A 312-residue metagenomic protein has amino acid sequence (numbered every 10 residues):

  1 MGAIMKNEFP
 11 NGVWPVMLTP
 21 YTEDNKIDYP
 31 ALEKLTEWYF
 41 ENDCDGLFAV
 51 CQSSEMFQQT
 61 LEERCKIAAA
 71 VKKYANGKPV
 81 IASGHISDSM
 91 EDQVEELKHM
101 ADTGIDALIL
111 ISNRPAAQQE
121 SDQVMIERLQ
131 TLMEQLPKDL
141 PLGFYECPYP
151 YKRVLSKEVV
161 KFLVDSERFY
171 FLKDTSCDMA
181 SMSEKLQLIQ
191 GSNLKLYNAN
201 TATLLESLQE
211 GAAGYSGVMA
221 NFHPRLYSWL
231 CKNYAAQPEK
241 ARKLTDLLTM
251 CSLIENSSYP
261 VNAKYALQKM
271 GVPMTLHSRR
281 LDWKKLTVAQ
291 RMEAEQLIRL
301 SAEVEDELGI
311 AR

Functional and structural regions predicted by a protein language model:
I4-K152: Active-site beta->alpha loop and helix N-cap motifs at the rims of alpha/beta catalytic domains
G12-L18, N42, A212, A220-R312: C-terminal alpha-helical cap/extension of soluble enzyme domains
A31, E63, V124, C177 (+3 more regions): Soluble or luminal CAZymes and related metallo-dependent hydrolases
L32, R64, A68, Q93 (+5 more regions): A general structural signal for well-ordered alpha-helical segments in protein cores
S53, R114-P115, T203, N221 (+1 more regions): Conserved beta-strand edge residues that scaffold enzyme active sites
Q59-E62, V94, E120-Q123, E184-K185 (+3 more regions): Short secondary-structure transition/capping segments
M133-P137, C147-S257: Catalytic alpha/beta core domains of metabolic enzymes, predominantly
